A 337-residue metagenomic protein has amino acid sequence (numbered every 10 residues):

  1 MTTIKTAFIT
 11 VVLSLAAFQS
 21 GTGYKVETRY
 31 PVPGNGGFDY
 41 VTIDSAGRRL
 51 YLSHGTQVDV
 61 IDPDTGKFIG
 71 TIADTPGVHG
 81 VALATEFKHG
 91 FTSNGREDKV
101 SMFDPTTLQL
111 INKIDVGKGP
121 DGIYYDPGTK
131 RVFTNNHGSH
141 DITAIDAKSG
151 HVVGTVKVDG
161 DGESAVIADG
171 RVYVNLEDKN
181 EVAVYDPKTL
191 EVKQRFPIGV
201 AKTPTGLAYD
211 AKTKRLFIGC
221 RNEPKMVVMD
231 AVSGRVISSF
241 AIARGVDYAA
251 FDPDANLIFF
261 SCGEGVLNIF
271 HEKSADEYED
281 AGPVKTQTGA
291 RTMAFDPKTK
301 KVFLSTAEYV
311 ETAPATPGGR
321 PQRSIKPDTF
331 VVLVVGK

Functional and structural regions predicted by a protein language model:
M1-T3: N-terminal secretory signal peptides that target proteins for export/translocation
K5-A16: Bacterial N-terminal signal peptides
L15-K337: Predominantly soluble domains enriched in secretory-pathway, periplasmic, or organellar proteins
